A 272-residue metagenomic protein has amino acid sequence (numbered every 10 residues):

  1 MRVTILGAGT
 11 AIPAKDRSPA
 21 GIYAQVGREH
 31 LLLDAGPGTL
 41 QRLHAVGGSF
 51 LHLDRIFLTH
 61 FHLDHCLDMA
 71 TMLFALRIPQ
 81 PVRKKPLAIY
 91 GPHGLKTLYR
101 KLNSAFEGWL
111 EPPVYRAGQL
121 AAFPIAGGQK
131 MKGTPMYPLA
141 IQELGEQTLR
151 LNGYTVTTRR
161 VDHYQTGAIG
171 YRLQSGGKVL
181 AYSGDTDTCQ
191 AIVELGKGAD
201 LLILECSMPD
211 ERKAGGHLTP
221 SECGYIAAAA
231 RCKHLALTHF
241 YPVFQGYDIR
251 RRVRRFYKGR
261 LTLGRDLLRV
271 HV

Functional and structural regions predicted by a protein language model:
M1-A181, D187, R250-V272: Binuclear metal-dependent hydrolase catalytic cores
D187-V270: Cap/insert and terminal regions of metallo-dependent hydrolase folds
